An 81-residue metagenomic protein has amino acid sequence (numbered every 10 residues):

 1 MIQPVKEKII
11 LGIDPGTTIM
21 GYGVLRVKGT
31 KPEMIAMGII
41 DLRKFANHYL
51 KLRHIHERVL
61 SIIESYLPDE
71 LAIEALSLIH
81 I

Functional and structural regions predicted by a protein language model:
M1-I79: Phosphate- and other anionic-substrate recognition elements at nucleic-acid/protein interfaces
